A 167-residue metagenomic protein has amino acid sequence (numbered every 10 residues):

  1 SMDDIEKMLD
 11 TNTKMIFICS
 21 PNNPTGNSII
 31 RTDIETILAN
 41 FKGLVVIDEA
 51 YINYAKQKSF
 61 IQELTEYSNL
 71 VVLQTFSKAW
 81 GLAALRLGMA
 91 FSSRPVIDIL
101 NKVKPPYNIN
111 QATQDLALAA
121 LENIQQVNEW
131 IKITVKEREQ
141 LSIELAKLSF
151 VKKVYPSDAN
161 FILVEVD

Functional and structural regions predicted by a protein language model:
M2-N12, P24-V45, E49-A79: Active-site pre-lysine segment of PLP-dependent enzymes
M15-P21, V45-D48, Y155-S157: Short beta-strands and strand-loop turn motifs
S20, E49, Y54, S92 (+1 more regions): Glycine-rich, N-terminal phosphate-binding loop of Rossmann-like dinucleotide-binding domains
N22-T25, Y51-N53, P106, F161-L163: Short histidine/acidic/glycine/proline-rich micro-motifs that form metal- and phosphate-coordinating active-site loops
S28-I29, Q57, A83-R86, A112 (+1 more regions): Short, well-ordered secondary-structure micro-motifs
N69-A146, K153-V154: PLP-dependent aminotransferase class I/II
A146, F150-K153, F161-D167: Conserved C-terminal alpha-helix-loop-beta "cap" of PLP-dependent enzymes that closes/shapes the active-site mouth
